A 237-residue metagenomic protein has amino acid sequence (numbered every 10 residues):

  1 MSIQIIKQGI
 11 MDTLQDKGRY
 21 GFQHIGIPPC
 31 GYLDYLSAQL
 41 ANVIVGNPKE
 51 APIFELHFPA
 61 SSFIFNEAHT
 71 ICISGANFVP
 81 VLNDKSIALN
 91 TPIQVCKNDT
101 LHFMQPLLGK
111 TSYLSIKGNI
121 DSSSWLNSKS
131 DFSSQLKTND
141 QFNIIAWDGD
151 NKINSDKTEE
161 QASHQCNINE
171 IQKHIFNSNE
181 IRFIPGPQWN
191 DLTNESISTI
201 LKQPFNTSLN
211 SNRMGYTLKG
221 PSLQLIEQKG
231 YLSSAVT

Functional and structural regions predicted by a protein language model:
M1-T237: Conserved "landmark" site that anchors the functional core of diverse proteins
